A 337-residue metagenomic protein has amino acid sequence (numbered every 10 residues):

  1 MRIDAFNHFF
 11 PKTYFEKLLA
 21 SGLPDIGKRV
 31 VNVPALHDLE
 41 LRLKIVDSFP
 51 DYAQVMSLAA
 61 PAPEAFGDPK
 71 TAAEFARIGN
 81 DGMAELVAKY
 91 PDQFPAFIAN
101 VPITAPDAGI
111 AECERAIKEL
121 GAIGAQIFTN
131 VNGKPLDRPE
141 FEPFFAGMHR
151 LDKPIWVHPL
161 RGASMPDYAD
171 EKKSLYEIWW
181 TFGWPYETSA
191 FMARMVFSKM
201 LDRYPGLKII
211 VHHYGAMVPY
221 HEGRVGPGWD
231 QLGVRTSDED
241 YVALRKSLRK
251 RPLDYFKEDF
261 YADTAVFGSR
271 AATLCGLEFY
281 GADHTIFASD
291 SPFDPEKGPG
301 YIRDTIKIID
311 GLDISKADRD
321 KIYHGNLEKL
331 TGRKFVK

Functional and structural regions predicted by a protein language model:
M1-A5, F10-A53, D81-D92, A111-R115 (+8 more regions): Mid-to-C-terminal alpha-helical segments outside catalytic/metal-binding sites
F9, I103, P159-M165, S291-D294: Short glycine-enriched loops at secondary-structure junctions
Y14-L18, G67, D167-D170, H221-V225 (+3 more regions): Short aromatic-enriched loop/helix-cap "lid" or pocket-rim segments at secondary-structure transitions that line
N32-E40, R77, D81, K134-F145: Aromatic- and glycine-enriched glycan-recognition loops and surfaces that form the carbohydrate-binding subsites
S48-L58, A163-M165: Short coil-to-beta-strand
S57-P61, D290: Short loop/turn segments at strand-loop or loop-helix junctions that form parts of catalytic or ligand-binding pockets
A60-F75, T104-D107, Y176-E177: Surface-exposed, active-site-proximal loop segments in enzymatic domains
I117-I286: Catalytic pocket-lining loop regions of alpha/beta-barrel enzymes, especially the amidohydrolase/enolase/GH5 lineages
